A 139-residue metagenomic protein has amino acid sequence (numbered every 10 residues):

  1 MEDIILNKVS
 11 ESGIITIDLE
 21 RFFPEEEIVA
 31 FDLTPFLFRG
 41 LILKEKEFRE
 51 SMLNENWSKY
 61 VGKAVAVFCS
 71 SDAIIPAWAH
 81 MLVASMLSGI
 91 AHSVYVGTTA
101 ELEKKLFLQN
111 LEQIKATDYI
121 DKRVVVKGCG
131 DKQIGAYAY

Functional and structural regions predicted by a protein language model:
M1-V65, S70-I74: N-terminal, charge-rich interaction modules
E2-L6, I15, G89-Y95, G128: Exposed, flexible binding/inhibitory loops of compact, secreted disulfide-stabilized domains
T16-I28, L106-Y139: Helix-rich interaction surfaces within compact, conserved domain-sized segments that mediate assembly or partner
L41-L43, E55-S58, I90-V94, D118-K122: Glycine-rich loops and low-complexity Gly/Arg-rich segments that provide flexible linkers or classic glycine-based
A64-S70, Y95-G97, R123-C129: Short glycine-rich or small-residue beta-strand-to-loop segments that form or flank ligand, phosphate, metal/Fe-S
A73, E101, G130-I134: Short Gly/Pro-enriched loop/turn and capping motifs at secondary-structure junctions
P76-H80, G135-A138: A short acidic (Asp/Glu
A79-D118: Long, charge-dense
